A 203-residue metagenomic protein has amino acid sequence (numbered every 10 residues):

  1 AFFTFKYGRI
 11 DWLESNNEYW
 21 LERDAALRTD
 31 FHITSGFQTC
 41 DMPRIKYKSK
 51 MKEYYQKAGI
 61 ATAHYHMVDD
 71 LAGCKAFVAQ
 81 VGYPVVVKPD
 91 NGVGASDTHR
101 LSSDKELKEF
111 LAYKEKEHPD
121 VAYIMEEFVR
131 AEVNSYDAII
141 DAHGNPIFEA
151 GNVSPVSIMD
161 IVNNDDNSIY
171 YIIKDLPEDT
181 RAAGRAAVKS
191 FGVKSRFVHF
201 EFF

Functional and structural regions predicted by a protein language model:
F2-Y7, A76-Q80: Short amphipathic alpha-helix with an adjacent loop that forms part of the alpha/beta core around
F5-Y47, G59-D69: A short, GP-enriched loop/loop-strand-helix hinge that lies immediately N-terminal to, or at the N-terminal rim
Y7-G8, F31, V81-G82, H118 (+1 more regions): A structural signal for short coil/turn segments at secondary-structure junctions
W20-D24, C74, V133-N134: Short, well-ordered alpha-helical microsegments
D24-R28, H99, A138: Short amphipathic alpha-helical segments
R44-I124, R130, A142-N145, Y170-A182 (+1 more regions): Active-site nucleotide/adenylate-binding loops and adjacent lid/helix of ATP-dependent enzymes
E127-V193, F197: ATP-dependent carboxylate/phosphate-activation module, predominantly the ATP-grasp catalytic core and closely related
E201-F203: Conserved protein-kinase catalytic-loop segment immediately C-terminal to the catalytic Asp of the HRD motif
